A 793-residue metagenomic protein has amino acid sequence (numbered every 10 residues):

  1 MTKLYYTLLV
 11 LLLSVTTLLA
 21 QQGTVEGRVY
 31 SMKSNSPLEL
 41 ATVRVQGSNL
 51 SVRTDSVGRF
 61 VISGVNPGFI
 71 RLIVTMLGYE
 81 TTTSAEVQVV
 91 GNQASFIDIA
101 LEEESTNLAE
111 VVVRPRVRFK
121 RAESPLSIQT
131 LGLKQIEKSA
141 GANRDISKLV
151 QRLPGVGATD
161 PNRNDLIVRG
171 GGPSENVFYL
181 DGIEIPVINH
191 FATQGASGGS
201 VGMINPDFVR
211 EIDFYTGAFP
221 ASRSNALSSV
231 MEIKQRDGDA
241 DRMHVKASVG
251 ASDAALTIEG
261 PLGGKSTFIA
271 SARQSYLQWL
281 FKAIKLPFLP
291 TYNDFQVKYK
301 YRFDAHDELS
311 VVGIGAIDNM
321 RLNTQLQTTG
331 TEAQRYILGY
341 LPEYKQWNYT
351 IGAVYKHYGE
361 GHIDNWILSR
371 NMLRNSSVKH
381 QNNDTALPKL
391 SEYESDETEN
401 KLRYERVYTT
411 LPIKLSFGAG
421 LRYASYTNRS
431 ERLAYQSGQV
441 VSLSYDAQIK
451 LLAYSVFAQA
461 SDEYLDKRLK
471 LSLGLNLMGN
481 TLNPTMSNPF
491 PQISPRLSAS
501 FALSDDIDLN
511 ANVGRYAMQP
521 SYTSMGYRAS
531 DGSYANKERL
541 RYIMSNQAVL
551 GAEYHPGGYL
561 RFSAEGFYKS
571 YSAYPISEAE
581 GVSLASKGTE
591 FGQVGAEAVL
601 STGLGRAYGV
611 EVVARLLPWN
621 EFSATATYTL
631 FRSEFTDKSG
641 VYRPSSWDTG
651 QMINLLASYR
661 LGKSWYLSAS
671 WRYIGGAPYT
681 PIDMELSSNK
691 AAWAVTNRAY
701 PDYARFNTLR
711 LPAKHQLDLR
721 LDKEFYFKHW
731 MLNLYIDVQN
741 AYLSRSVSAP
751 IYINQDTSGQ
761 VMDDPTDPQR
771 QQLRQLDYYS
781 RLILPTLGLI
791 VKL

Functional and structural regions predicted by a protein language model:
L19-E110, R468: Periplasm-facing N-terminal accessory domains of Gram-negative outer-membrane beta-barrel systems
E80, Q88-G91, F96, R114 (+3 more regions): Periplasmic N-terminal accessory/gating domains of Gram-negative outer-membrane beta-barrel systems
V177, E211-S222, S228-R236, M243-P287 (+2 more regions): Predominantly transmembrane beta-strands of Gram-negative outer membrane beta-barrel pores used for transport
K300-D318, L341-M486, A502-S504, P556-S563 (+2 more regions): Face-selective signature of the C-terminal outer-membrane beta-barrel domain
Q325-T331, S430-A434, F501, D505-A548 (+3 more regions): Surface-exposed extracellular loop regions of Gram-negative outer-membrane beta-barrel proteins, predominantly
S395, E399-E405, S444-F457, K537 (+4 more regions): Outer membrane beta-barrel strand-and-loop segments of large Gram-negative receptors, especially TonB-dependent
E463-L465, L469, Y568-S570, F591-P678: Gram-negative outer-membrane beta-barrel transporters
S577, Y673-T696, P712-Q716, K723-L793: C-terminal beta-signal and adjacent terminal beta-strands/loops of Gram-negative outer-membrane beta-barrel proteins
